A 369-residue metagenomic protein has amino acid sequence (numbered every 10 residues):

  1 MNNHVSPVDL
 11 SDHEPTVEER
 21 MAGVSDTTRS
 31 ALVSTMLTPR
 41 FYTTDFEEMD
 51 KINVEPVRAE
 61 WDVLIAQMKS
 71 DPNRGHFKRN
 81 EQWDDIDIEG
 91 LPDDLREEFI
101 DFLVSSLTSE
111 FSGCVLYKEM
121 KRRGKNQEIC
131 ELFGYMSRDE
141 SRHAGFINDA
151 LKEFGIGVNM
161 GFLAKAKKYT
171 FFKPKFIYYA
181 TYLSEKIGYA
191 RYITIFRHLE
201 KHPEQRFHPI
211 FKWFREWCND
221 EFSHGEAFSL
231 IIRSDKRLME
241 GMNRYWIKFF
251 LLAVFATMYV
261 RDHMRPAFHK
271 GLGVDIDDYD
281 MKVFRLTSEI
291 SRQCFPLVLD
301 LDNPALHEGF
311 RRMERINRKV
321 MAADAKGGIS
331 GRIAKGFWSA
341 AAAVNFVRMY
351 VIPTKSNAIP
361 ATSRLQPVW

Functional and structural regions predicted by a protein language model:
N2-W369: Non-heme di-metal
